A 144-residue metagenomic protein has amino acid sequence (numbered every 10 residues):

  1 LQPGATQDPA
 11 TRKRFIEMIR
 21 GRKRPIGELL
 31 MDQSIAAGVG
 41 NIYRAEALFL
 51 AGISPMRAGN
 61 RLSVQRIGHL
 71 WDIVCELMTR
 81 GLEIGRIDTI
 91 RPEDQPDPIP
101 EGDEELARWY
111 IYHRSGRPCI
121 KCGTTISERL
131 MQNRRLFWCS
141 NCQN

Functional and structural regions predicted by a protein language model:
L1-L50, A58: Phosphate/anion-contacting hairpin/loop surfaces
R24, A45, D72-T79, T124: A broad, structural surface signal
I42, S54, R135: Gly/Ser/Thr-rich beta-alpha loop segments that engage phosphate groups in nucleotides
G52-R61, I67: RNA substrate-recognition surfaces in RNA-acting enzymes
R66-R86: Basic, amphipathic alpha-helical segments enriched in Lys/Arg and hydrophobic/aromatic residues
L82-N144: C-terminal accessory segment of soluble enzyme catalytic cores
